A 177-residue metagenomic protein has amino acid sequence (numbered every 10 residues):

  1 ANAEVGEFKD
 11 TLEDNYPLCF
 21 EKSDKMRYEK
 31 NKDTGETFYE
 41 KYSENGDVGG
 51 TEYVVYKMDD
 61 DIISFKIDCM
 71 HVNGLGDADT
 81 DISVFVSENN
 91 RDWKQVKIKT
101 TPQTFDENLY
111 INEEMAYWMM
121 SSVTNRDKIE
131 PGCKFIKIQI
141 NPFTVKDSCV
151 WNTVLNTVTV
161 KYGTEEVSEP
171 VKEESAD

Functional and structural regions predicted by a protein language model:
A1-K32, E165-D177: Extracellular carbohydrate-recognition regions
L12, V48-E52, A78: Residues that act as N-cap/strand-start positions at coil-to-secondary-structure junctions
K25, N31-G35, N45-G46, N90-R91 (+5 more regions): Intrinsic-disorder/low-complexity loop/linker signature
E36-F65, M120: Short beta-strands within extracellular/lumenal beta-sheet-rich domains
D60-G76: A short beta-strand element within beta-rich, extracytoplasmic domains of secreted/secretory-pathway proteins
F65, C133, N141-D177: Exposed low-complexity, polar/acidic, P/S/T/G-rich flexible segments that act as propeptides, protease-susceptible
H71-I82, Q95-N156: Beta-sandwich interaction modules
F85-N89: Conserved Ser/Thr-centered positions that define the repeating blades of beta-propeller domains
